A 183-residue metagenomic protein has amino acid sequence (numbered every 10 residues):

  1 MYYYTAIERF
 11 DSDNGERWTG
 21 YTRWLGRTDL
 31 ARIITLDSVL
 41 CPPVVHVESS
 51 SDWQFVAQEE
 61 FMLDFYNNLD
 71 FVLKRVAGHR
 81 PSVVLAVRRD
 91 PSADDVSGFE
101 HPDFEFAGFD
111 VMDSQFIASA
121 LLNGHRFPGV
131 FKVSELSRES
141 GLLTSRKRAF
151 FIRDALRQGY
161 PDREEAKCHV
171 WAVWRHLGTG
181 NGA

Functional and structural regions predicted by a protein language model:
M1-Q54, R89-R138, R163-R175: Short aromatic-glycine-(Arg/Gly/Cys) micro-motifs in beta-strand/loop hairpins
L40-D94, R138-L142, R146-A183: Short, mixed-charge low-complexity intrinsically disordered segments
